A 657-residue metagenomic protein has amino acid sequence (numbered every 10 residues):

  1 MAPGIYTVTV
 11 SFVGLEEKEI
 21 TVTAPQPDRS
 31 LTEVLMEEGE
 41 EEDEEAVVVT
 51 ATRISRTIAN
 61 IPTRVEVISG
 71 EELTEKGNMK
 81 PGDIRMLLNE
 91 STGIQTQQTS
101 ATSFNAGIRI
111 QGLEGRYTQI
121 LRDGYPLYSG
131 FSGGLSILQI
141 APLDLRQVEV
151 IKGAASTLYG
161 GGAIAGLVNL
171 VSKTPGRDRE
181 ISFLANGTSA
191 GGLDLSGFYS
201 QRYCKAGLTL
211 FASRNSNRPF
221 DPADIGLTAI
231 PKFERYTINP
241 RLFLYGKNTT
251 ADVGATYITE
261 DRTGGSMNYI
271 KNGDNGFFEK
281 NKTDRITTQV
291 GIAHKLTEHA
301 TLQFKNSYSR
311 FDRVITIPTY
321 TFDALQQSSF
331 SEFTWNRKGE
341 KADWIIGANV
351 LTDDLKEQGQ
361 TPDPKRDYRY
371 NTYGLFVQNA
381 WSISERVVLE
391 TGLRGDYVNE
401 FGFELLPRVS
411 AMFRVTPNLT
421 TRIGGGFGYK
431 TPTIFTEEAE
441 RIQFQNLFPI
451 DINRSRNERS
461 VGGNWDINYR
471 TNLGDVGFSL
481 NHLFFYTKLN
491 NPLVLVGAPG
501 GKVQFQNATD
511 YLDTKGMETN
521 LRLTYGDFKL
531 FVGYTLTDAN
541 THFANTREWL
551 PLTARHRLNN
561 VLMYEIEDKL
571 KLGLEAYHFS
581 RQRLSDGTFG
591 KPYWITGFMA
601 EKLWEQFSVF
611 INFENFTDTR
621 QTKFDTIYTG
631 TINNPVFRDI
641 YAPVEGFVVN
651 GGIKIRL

Functional and structural regions predicted by a protein language model:
T9-E16, P25-E75, G115, K295: Short, acidic, small-residue-rich periplasmic hinge/interaction motif at the N-terminus of Gram-negative outer-membrane
K76, R85-S129, R146: Extracytoplasmic beta-strand/coil segments of soluble accessory domains associated with Gram-negative outer-membrane
G107, Y125-K152, D451-I452: Short acidic/polar hinge/loop motifs at secondary-structure boundaries that mediate gating or recognition
A155-T157, L167, S172-Q201, T228-P231: Short strand-turn segments of transmembrane beta-barrel domains in outer membranes, especially the first one or two
N217-Y236, Y245-Q303, Y308-S328: Flexible loop and strand-edge segments within Gram-negative outer membrane beta-barrel domains
I270-N272, G276-K295, N418-T420, G424-K488 (+3 more regions): Outer-membrane beta-barrel signature, preferentially recognizing the C-terminal barrel domain of Gram-negative
S382-S384, S479-L489, N507-L584, K654-R656: Gram-negative outer-membrane beta-barrel transporters
K488-N490, L495, A600-L657: C-terminal beta-signal and adjacent terminal beta-strands/loops of Gram-negative outer-membrane beta-barrel proteins
